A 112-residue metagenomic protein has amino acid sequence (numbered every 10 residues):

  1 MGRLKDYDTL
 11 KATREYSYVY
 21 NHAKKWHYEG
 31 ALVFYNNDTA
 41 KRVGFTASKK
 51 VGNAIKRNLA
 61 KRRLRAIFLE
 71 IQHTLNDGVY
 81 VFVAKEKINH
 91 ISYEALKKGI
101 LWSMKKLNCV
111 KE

Functional and structural regions predicted by a protein language model:
M1-E112: Positively charged, solvent-exposed patches that mediate nucleic-acid binding
